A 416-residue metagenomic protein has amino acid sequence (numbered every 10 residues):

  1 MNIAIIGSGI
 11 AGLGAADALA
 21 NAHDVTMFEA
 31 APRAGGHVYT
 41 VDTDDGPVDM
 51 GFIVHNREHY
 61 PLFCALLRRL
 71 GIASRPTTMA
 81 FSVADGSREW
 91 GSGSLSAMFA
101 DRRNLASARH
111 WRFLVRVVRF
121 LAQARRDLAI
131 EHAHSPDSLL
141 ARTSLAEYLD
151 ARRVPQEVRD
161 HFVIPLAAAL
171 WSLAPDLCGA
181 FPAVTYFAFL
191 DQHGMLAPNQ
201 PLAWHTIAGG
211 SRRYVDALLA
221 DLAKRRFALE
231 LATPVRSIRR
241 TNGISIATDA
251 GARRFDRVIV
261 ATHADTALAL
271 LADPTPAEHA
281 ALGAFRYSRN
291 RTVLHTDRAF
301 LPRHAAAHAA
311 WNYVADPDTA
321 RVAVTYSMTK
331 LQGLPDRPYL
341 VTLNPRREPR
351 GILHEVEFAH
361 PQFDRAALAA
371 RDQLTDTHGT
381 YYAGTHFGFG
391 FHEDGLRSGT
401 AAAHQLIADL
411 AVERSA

Functional and structural regions predicted by a protein language model:
M1-M27: N-terminal Rossmann-like FAD-binding beta1-loop-alpha1 element of flavoenzymes
A11, R33, D265: Conserved Rossmann-like nucleotide-cofactor binding loop
A20-T43: Glycine-rich FAD pyrophosphate-binding loop
T40-C64: N-terminal glycine-rich dinucleotide-binding loop that anchors FAD/FMN and/or NAD(P) in oxidoreductases
Y60-A183: Mobile amphipathic helical/loop "lid" adjacent to a hydrophobic cofactor/ligand pocket
G93, T319-A416: Conserved flavin/dinucleotide-binding core of flavoenzymes
Y186-T248: Helical element adjacent to the flavin cofactor pocket in flavoenzyme catalytic cores
P234-P361: Mid-domain catalytic core of redox enzymes that form a hydrophobic substrate pocket/lid adjacent to a catalytic redox
